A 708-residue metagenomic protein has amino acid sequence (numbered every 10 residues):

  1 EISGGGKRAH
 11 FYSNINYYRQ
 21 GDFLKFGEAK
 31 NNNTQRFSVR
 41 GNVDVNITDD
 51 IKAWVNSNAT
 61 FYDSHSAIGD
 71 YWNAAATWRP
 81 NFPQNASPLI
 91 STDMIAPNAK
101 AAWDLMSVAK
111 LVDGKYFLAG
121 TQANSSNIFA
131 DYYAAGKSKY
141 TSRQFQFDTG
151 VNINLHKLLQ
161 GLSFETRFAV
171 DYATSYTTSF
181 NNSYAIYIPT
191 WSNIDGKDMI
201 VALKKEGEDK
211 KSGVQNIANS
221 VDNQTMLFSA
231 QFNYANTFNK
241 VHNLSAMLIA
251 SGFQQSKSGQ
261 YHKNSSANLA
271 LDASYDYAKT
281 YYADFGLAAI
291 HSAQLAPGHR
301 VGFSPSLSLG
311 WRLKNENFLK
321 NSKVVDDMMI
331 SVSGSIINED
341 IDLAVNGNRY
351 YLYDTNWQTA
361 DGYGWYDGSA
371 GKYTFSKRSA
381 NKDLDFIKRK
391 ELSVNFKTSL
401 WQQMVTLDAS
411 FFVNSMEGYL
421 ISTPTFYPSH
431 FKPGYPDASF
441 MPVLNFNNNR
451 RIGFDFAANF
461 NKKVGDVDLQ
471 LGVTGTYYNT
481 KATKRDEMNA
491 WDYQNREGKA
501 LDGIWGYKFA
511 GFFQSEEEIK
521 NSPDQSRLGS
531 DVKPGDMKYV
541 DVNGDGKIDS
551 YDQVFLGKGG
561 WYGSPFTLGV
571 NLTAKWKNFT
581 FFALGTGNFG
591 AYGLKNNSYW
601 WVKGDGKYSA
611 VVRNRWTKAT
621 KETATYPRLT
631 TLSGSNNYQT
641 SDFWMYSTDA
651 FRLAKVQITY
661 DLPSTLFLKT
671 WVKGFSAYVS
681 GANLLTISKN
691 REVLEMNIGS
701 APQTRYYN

Functional and structural regions predicted by a protein language model:
E1, G69-D70, A74-T77, N346 (+4 more regions): Conserved small-residue
E1-A67: Transmembrane beta-barrel wall of Gram-negative outer-membrane proteins
E1-F26, E208, G213-I217, Y234 (+3 more regions): Residues embedded in well-ordered regular secondary structure
I2-R19, T573-W576, F651-L662: Hydrophobic/aromatic-rich, well-ordered segments within soluble, folded domains that form packed cores
N42-I51, S57-F61, D93-D113, F117-N181 (+2 more regions): Extracellular/periplasmic, surface-exposed regions of secreted and cell-surface proteins
S126, A130, G503, S530 (+2 more regions): Extracytoplasmic gating/loop element in the C-terminal half of outer-membrane beta-barrel translocons and assembly
Q160, Y562-L594: Glycine-rich, aromatic-lined ligand/substrate-binding cores of catalytic and carbohydrate-binding domains
